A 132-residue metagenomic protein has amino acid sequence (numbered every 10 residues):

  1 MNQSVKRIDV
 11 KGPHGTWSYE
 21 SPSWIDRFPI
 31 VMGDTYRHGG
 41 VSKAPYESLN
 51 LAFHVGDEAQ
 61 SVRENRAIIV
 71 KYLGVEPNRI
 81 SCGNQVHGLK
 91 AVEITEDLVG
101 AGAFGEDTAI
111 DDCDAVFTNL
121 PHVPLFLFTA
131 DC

Functional and structural regions predicted by a protein language model:
M1-C132: Active-site microenvironment for binding and transforming phosphate-containing groups
